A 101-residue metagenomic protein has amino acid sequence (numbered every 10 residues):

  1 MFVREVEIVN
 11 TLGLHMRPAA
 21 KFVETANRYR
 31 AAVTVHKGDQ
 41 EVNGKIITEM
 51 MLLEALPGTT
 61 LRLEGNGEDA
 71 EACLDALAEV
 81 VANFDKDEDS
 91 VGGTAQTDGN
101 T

Functional and structural regions predicted by a protein language model:
F2-R4, I8, G38, I47 (+1 more regions): N-terminal loops that bind phosphate or other acidic moieties and the adjacent beta-alpha structural core
E7, T11-P57: Compact, glycine-rich, soluble single-domain proteins
L56-N100: C-terminal structural segments of small proteins and small subunits
